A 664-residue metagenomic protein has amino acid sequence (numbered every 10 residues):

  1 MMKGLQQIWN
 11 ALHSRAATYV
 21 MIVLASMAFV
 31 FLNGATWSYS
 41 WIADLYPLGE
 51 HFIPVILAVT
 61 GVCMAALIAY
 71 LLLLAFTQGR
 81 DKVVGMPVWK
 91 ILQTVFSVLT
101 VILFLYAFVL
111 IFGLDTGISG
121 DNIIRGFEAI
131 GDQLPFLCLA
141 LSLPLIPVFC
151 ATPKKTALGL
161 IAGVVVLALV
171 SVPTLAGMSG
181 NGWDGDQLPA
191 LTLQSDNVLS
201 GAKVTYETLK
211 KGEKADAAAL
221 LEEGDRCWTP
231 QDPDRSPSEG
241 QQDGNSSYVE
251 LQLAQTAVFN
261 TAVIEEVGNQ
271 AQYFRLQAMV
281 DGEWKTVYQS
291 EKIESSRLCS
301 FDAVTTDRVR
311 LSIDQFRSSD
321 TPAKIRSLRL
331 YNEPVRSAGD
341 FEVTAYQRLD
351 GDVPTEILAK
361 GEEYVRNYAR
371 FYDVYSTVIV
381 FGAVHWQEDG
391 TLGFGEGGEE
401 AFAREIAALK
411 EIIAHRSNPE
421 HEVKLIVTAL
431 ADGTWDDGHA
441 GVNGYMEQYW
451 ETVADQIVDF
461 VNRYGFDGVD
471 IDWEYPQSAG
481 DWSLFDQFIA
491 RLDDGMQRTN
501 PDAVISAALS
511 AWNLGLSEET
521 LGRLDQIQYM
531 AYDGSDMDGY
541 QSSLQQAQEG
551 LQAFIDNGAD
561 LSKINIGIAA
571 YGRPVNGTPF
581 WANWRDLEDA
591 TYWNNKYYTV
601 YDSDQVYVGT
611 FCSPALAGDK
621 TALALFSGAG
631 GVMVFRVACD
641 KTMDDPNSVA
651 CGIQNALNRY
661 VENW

Functional and structural regions predicted by a protein language model:
A43-A65, V101-V148: Membrane-embedded alpha-helical segments of integral membrane proteins
K155-G177: Internal/C-terminal transmembrane anchor helices
L175-A254, E265-Q270, Y331-A338: Disordered, acidic Ser/Thr/Pro-rich linker "stalks" and the adjacent N-terminal cap of the next globular domain
M178-N181, P354, Q387-A401, Y475-T591: Substrate-binding surface in catalytic domains of secreted glycosidases
D243-S247, A257, E266-E333: Trp- and acidic/polar-enriched beta-sheet ligand-binding modules for extracellular glycan and matrix recognition
V335-Q456: Glycan-recognition patch characteristic of GH18 chitinases/ENGases and related GlcNAc/peptidoglycan-binding proteins
A454-W482, M530-D533, M633: Active-site groove signature of glycoside hydrolases
L561-L623, M643, V649-W664: Glycan-binding loop/region signatures in secreted carbohydrate-active enzymes
